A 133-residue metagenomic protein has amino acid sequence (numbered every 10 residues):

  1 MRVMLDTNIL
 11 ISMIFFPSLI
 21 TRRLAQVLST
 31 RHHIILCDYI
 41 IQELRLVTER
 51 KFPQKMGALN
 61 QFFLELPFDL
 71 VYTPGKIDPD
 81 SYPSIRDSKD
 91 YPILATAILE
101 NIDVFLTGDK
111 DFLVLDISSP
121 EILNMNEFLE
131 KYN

Functional and structural regions predicted by a protein language model:
M1-V3: Residues that mark the start of a beta-strand
L5, F15, T21-R50: PIN/NYN-family metal-dependent endoribonuclease catalytic core
D6-T7, L36-C37, G108-D109, N124: A secondary-structure boundary/capping signal
I9-L10, I40, I93, D111-F112: Alpha-helix capping/helix-boundary segments
S12-I14, V47, L115, K131-Y132: Residues that scaffold the ATP/ADP-binding catalytic core of kinase and kinase-like folds
K55-K76: Helix-adjacent hinge/juxtasegments
D69-V104, K110: Active-site neighborhoods of divalent-metal-dependent phosphate/nucleic-acid chemistry enzymes
P83, L106, K110-N133: Acidic, PIN/NYN-like endoribonuclease modules and their adjacent C-terminal/linker elements
